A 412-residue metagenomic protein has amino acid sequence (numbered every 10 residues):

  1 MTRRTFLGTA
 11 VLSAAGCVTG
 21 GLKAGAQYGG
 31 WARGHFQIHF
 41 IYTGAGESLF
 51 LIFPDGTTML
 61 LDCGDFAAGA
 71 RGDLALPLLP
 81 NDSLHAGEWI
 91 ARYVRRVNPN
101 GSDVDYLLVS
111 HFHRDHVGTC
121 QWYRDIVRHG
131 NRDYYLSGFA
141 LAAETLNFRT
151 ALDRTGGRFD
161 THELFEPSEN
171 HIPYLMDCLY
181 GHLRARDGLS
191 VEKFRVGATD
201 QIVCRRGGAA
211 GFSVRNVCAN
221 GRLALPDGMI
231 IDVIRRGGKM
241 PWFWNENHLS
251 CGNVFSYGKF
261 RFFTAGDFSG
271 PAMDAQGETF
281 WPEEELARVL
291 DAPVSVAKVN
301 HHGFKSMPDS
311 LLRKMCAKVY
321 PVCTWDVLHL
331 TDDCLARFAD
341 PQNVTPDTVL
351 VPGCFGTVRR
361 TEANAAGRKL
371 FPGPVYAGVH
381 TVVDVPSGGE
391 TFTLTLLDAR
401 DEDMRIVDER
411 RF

Functional and structural regions predicted by a protein language model:
T5-A26: N-terminal export signals
A10, C63, L152-T155, T324: Glycine-rich, histidine-containing beta strand-loop boundary motifs that form or position
S13-A14, L49, M59, V214 (+2 more regions): A broad, low-specificity signal marking well-ordered, structured residues that form hydrophobic/aromatic
G25-Q37, T43, Y93, Y106 (+3 more regions): Flexible, acidic/histidine-containing loops and adjacent segments that form or flank the divalent-metal
F40-A143, N220-D333: Active-site-proximal loop/helix segments of hydrolase catalytic cores
A70-D73, T161-L164, L330-L335, R359-E362: Short, charged, surface-exposed secondary-structure boundary motifs
C334-P346: Active-site-adjacent alpha-helix of alpha/beta-hydrolase-fold enzymes
